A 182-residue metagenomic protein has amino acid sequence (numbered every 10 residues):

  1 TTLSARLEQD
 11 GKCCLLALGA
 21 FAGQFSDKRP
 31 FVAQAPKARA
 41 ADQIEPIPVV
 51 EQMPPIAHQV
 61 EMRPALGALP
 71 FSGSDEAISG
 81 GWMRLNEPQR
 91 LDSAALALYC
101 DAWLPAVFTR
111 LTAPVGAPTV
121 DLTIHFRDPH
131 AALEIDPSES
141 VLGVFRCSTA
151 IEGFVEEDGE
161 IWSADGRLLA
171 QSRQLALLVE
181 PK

Functional and structural regions predicted by a protein language model:
T1-K182: Terminal targeting signals and extreme-terminal segments of soluble enzymes
